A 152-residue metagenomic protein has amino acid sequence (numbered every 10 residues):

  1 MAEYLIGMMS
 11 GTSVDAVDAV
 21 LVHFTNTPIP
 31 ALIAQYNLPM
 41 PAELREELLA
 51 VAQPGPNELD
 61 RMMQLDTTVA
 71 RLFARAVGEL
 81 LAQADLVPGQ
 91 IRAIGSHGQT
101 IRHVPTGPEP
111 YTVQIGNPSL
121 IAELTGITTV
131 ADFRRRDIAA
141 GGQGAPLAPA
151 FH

Functional and structural regions predicted by a protein language model:
M1-H152: Short acidic/glycine-rich loops and adjacent helix/strand connectors that line catalytic pockets where negatively
